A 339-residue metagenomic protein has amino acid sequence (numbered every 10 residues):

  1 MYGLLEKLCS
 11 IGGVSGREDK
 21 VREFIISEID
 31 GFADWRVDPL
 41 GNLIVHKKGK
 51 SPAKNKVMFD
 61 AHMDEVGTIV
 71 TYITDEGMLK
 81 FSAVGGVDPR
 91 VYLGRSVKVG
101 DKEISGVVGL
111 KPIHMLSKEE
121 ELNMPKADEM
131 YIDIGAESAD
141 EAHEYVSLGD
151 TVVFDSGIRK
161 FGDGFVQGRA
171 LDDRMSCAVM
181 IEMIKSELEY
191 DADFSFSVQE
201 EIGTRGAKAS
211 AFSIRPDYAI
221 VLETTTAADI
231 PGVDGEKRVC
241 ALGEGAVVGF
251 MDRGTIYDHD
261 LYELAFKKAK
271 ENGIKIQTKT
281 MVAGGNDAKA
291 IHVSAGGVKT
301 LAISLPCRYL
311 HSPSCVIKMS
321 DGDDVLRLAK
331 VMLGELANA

Functional and structural regions predicted by a protein language model:
M1-A339: N-terminal hydrophobic/helix-forming segments and targeting peptides
